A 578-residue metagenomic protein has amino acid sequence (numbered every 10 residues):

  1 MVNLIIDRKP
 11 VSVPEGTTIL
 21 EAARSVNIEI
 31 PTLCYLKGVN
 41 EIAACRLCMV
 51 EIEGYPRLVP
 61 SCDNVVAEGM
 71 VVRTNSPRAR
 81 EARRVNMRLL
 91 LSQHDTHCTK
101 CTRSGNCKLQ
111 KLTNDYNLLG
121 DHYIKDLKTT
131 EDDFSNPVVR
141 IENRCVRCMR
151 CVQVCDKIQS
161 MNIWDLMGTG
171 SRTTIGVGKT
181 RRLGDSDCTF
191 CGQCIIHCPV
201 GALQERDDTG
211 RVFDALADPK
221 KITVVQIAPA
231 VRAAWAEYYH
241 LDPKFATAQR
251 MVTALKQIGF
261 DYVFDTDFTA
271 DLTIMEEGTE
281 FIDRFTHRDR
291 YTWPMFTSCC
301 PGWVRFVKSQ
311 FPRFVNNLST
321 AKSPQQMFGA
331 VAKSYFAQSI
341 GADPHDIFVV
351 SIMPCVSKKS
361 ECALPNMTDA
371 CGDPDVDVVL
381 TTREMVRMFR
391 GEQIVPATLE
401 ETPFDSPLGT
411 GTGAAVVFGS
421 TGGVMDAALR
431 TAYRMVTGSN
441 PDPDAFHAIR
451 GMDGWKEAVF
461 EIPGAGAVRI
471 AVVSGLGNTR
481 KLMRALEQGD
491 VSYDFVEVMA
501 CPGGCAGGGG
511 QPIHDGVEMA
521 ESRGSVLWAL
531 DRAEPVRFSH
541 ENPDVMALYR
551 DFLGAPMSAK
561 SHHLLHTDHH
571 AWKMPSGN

Functional and structural regions predicted by a protein language model:
M1-L4: Short structural boundary motif marking the start of a folded domain
I6-K9, E53-G54: Short strand-turn-strand beta-turns centered on an Asx-Gly dipeptide
K9-E15: A short N-terminal beta-strand-loop micro-motif at the entrance of redox/enzyme domains
V11, D133, N143, S186 (+3 more regions): Residues that cap or flank secondary-structure elements
P14, N136, V146, T189 (+2 more regions): Residue-level recognition of alpha-helix initiation/capping sites
E15-A79, E205-N578: Iron-sulfur-associated redox domains of electron-transfer enzymes in respiratory and anaerobic energy metabolism
R46-F190, I196, L203-D218, I222: Fe-S ferredoxin-like electron-transfer domains and their immediately adjacent linker/connector regions across
Q159, C198, F336-I340: Structural motif corresponding to the C-terminal cap of alpha-helices
